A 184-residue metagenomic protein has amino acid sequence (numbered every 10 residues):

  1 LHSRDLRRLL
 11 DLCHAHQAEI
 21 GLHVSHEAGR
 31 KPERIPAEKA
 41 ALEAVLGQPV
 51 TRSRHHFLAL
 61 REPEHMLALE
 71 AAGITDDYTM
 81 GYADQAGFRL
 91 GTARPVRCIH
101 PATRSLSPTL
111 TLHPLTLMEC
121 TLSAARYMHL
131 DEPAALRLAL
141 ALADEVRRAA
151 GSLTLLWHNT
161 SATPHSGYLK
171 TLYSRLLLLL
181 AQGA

Functional and structural regions predicted by a protein language model:
L1-L60, E64, N159: Metal-dependent polysaccharide deacetylase catalytic core of the NodB/CE4 family, i.e., the active-site-bearing domain
L12, H16, A41-V45, A68-I74 (+2 more regions): Alpha-helical structural signal in soluble globular domains
C13-A15, L136-A184: C-terminal domain-boundary segment and adjacent tail
A18-I20, M118-S123, L156: Short acidic (Asp/Glu) and glycine-rich catalytic loops that position anionic groups and cofactors
S25, H113-M118, W157-T160: Short loop/turn segments at strand-loop or loop-helix junctions that form parts of catalytic or ligand-binding pockets
K31-A37, E62-A68, F88-A93, H165-S174: Histidine/acidic-residue-rich catalytic or RNA/ligand-binding cores of hydrolases and nuclease-related proteins
E43-V146: Active-site-adjacent pocket scaffolds in enzyme catalytic domains
